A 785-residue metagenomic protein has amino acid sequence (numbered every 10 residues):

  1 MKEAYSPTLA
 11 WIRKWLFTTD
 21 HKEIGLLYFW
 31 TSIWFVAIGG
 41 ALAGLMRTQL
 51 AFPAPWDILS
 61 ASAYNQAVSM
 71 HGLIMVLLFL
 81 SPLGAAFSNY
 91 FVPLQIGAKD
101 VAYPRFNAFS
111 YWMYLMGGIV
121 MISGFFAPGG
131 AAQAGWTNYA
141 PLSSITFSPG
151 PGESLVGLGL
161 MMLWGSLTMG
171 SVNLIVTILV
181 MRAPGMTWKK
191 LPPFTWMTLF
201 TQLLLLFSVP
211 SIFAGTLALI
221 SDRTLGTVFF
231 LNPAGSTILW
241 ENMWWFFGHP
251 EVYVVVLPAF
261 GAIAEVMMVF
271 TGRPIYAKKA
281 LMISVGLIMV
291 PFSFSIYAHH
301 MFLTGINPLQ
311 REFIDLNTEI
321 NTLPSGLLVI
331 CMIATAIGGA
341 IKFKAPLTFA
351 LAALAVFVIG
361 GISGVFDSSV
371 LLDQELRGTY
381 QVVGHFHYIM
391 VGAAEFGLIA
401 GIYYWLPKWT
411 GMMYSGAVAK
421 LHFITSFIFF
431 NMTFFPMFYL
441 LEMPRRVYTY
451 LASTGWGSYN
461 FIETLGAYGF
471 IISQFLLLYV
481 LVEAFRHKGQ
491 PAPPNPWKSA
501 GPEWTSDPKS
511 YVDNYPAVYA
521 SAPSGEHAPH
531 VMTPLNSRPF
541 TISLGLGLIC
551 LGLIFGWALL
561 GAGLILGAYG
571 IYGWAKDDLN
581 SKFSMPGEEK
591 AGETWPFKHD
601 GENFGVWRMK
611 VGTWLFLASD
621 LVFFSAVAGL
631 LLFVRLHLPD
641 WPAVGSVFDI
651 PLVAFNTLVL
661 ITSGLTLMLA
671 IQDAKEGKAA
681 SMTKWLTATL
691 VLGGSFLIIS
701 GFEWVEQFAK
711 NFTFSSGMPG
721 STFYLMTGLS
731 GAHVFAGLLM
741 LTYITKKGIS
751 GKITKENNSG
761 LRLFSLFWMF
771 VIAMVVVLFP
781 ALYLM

Functional and structural regions predicted by a protein language model:
M1-K22, L50-L59, W136-I145, P184-W188 (+6 more regions): Extramembrane terminal tails and long inter-domain/linker segments of multi-pass membrane proteins
D20-S32, A102-G117, T187-V209, I275-V290 (+8 more regions): Interfacial and helix-entry/exit segments of alpha-helical transmembrane bundles in multi-pass inner-membrane proteins
D20-W34, S60-G84, A102-F109, M116 (+12 more regions): Membrane-entry segments of alpha-helical transmembrane domains in multi-pass membrane proteins
H21, H71, G97, M116 (+14 more regions): Divalent metal-coordination and catalytic microenvironments
S32, W112, L179, M186-W244 (+6 more regions): Gly/Pro-rich turn-and-neighbor structural signature
I38-R47, M75-L94, M113-W136, L160-M181 (+4 more regions): Transmembrane-helix bundle segments that line or gate the permeation/cavity pathway in multi-pass membrane proteins
G44-G72, D100, G129-G157, T216-G248 (+10 more regions): Membrane-interface interhelical loops and short amphipathic "cap" helices that link adjacent transmembrane segments
H530-G545, G552-A562, L566-M785: Hydrophobic alpha-helical segments at protein termini of multi-pass membrane proteins
